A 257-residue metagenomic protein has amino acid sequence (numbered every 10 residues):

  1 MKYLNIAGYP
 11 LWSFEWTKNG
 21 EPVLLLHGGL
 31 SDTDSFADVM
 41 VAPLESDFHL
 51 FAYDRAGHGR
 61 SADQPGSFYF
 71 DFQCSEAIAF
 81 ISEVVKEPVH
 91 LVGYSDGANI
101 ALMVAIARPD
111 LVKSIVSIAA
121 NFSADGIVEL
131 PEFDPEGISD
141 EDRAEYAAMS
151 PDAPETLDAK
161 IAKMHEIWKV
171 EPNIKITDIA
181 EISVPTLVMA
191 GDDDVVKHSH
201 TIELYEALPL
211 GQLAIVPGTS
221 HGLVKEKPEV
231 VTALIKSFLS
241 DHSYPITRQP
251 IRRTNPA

Functional and structural regions predicted by a protein language model:
Y9-R60: Conserved HGGG/HGGXW glycine-rich cap/lid loop of the alpha/beta-hydrolase fold
D38, F51-H90: Active-site loop/oxyanion-hole signature of alpha/beta-hydrolase fold enzymes
N99-A107, L111-E145: Flexible "cap/lid" loop of the alpha/beta hydrolase fold
A162-D178, D192: Active-site nucleophile elbow and catalytic-triad environment of alpha/beta-hydrolase enzymes
I182, V188-A190: Short beta-strand/loop motif that positions the catalytic acidic residue of the alpha/beta-hydrolase fold
V195-H200: Conserved alpha/beta-hydrolase "acid-adjacent" motif
L208-G222: Catalytic histidine neighborhood in serine/cysteine hydrolases with alpha/beta-hydrolase-type architecture
G218-A257: Catalytic active-site module of serine/aspartate enzymes centered on a nucleophile-bearing elbow/loop
